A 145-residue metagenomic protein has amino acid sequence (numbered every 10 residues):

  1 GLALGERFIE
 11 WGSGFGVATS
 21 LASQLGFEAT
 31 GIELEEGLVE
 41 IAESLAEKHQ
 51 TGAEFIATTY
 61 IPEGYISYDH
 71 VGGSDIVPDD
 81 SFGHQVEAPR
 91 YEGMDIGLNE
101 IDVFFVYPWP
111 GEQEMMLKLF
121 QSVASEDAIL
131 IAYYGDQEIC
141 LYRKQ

Functional and structural regions predicted by a protein language model:
L2-A3, Q24, I96-E100, S122-S125: Flexible, charged surface loops at secondary-structure boundaries
G5-G14: Conserved class I S-adenosyl-L-methionine
F15-F27: Conserved SAM-binding loop of SAM-dependent methyltransferases across substrates and taxa, primarily the Class I
E28-E33: Conserved SAM-binding motif I beta-strand of class I
V39-E40: Short alpha-helix immediately C-terminal to the canonical SAM-binding loop
E43-L98: S-adenosyl-L-methionine
I101-V103, W109-Q145: C-terminal substrate-binding/active-site "lid" region of AdoMet-derived donor-dependent transferases
